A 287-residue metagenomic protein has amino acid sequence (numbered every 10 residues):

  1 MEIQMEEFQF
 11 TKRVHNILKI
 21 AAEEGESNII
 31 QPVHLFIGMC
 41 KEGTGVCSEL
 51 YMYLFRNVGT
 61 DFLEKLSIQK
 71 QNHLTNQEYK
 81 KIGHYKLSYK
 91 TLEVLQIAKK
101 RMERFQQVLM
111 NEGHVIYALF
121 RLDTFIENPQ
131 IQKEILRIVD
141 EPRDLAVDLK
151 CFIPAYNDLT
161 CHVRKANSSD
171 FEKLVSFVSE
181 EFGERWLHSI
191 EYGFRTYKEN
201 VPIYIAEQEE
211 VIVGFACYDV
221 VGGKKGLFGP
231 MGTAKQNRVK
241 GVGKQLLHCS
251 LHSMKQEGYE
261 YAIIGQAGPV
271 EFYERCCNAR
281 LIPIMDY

Functional and structural regions predicted by a protein language model:
M1-E184, K198-V201, Q208-E209: Histone-fold recognition with a strong bias for associated Lys/Arg-rich disordered tails
A166, G229, G265: Small/polar loops that bind or transfer phosphate-bearing groups
F182-T233: A conserved beta-strand-loop-helix scaffold within acyl/acetyltransferase catalytic domains
N237, G241-L246: Conserved acetyl-CoA pyrophosphate-binding loop and the N-cap/start of the following alpha-helix in GNAT-like
M254-G268: Conserved GNAT acetyl-CoA-binding A-motif
A267-D286: Conserved active-site alpha-helix within GNAT-family acetyltransferase domains
